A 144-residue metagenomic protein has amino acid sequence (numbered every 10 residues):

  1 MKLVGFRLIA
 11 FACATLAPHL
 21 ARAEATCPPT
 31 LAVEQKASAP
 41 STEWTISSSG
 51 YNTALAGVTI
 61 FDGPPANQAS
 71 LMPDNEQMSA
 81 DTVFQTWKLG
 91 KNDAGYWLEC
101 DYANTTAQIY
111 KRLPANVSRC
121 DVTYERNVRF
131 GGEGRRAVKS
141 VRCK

Functional and structural regions predicted by a protein language model:
M1-I9: Bacterial N-terminal signal peptides that target proteins for export
A14-A21: C-terminal segment of classical bacterial N-terminal signal peptides
R22-K144: Mitochondrial intermembrane space
